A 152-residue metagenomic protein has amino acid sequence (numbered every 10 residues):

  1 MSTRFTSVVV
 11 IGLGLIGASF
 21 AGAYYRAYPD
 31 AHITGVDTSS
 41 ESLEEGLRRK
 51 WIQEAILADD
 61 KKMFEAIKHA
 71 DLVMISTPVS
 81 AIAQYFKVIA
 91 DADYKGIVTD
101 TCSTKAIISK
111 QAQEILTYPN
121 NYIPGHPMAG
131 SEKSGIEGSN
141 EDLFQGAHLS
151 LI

Functional and structural regions predicted by a protein language model:
M1-A58, K62-H69: NAD(P)+-binding Rossmann beta1-loop-alpha1 motif at the extreme N-terminus of oxidoreductases
D30, I52, K95, P119-N121: A generic structural signal for alpha->beta connector loops
I33, V98-T99, Y122, L149: Hydrophobic/aromatic residues located in beta-strands of well-ordered beta-sheets within soluble catalytic
V36, A58, D100-T101, G125 (+1 more regions): Generic beta-sheet signal
S40, S103, A129: Short, glycine/acidic-enriched loop or turn micro-motifs at the edges of active sites
F64-I75, V79-T117: Rossmann-fold NAD(P) dinucleotide-binding segment
I108, I115-I152: Rossmann-fold dinucleotide-binding core
